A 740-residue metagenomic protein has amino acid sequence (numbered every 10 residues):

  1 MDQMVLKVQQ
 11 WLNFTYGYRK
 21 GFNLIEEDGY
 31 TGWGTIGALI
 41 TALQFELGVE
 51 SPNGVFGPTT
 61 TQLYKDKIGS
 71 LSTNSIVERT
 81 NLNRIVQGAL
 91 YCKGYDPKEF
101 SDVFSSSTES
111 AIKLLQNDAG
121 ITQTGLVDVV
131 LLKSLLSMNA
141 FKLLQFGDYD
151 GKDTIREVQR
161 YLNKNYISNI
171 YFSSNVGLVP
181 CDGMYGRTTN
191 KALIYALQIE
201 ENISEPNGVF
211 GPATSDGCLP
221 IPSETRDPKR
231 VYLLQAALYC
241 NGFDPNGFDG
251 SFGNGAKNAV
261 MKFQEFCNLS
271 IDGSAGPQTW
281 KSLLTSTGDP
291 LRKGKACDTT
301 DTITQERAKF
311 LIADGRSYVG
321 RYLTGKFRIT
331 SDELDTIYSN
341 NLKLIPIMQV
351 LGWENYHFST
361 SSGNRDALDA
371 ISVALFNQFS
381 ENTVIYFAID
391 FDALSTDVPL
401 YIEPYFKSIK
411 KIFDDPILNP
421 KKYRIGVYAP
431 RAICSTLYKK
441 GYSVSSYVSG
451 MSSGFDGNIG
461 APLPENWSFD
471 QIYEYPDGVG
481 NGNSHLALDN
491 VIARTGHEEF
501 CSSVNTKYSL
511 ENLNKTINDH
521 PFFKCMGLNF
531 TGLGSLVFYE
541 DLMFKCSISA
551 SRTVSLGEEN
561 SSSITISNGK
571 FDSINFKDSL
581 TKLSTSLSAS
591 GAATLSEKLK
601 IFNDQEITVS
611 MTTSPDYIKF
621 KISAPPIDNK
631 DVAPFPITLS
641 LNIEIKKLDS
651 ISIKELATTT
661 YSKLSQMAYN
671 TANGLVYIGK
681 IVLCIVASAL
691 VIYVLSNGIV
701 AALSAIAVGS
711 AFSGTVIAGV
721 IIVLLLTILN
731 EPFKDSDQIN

Functional and structural regions predicted by a protein language model:
M1-Y318, S736: Cell-envelope/ECM-targeting effectors and their regulatory/trafficking segments
A89, A237, G294-D298, S317-Y322 (+4 more regions): Structural recognition of the beta-strand scaffold that forms the well-ordered cores of secreted hydrolase catalytic
E265, Q278-G352, Y447, S452 (+5 more regions): N-terminal catalytic cores of peptidoglycan-degrading enzymes
R292-D301, C434-D541, K545: Functionally critical loop-and-helix segments that line ligand-binding/catalytic clefts of soluble enzyme domains
K326-Y401: Substrate-binding cleft of extracellular glycoside hydrolase catalytic domains
A393-P420: Active-site cleft segment of glycoside hydrolase catalytic domains centered on the general acid/base Glu
L418-T436, V444: Aromatic-lined carbohydrate-recognition surfaces of secreted/lumenal glycan-active proteins
T638-N740: Hydrophobic, gly/ala-rich membrane-insertion helices/peptides used by toxins and envelope proteins
